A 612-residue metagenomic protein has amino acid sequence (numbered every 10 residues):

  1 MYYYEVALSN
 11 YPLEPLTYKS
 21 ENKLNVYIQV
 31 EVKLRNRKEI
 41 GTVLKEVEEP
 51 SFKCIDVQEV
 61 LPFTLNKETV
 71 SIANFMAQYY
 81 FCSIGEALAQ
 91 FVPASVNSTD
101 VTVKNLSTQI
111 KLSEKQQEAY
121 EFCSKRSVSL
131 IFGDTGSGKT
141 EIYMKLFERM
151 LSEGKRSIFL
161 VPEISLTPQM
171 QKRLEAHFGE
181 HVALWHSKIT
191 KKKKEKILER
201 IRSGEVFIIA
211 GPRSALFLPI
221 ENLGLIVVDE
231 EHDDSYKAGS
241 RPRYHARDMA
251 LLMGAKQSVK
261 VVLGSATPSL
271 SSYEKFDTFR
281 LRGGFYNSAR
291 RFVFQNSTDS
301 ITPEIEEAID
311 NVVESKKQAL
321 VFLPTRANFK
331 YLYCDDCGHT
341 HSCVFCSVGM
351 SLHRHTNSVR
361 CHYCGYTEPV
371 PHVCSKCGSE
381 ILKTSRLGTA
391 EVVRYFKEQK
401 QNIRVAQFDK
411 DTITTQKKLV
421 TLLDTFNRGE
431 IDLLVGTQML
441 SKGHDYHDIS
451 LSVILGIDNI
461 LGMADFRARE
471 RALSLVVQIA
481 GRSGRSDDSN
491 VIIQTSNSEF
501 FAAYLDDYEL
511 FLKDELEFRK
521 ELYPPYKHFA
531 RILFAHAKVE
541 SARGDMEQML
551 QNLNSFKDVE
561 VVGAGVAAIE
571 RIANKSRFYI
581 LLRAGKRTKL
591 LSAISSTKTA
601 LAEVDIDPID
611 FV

Functional and structural regions predicted by a protein language model:
M1-T267, S271-Y286, E314, Y446 (+4 more regions): Accessory, non-ATPase domains that flank or precede helicase/AAA+ motor cores in DNA-metabolism machines
V128, M253, K260-G264, P268-D335 (+1 more regions): Conserved interdomain linker/interface between the two RecA-like ATPase lobes of SF2 helicase motors
K155-M170, V312-D335, K383-V393, L533-D545: Conserved strand-helix element at the start of the C-terminal RecA-like helicase core
F178-I189, V344-F345, S351, N402-T412 (+2 more regions): Conserved RecA-like helicase motor-core motifs
A183-K191, D233-Y244, N296-D299, I381-S385 (+2 more regions): Flexible beta-alpha connector loops of hexameric P-loop NTPases
P212-R213, D229-E231, T325, T437 (+1 more regions): Walker B catalytic acidic pair
N287-R290, Q399-K400, R404, T415-L434 (+2 more regions): Accessory helical-bundle/CTD segments and flexible terminal tails appended to RecA-like ATPase motors
K317-Q399: Cys/His-rich short segments
